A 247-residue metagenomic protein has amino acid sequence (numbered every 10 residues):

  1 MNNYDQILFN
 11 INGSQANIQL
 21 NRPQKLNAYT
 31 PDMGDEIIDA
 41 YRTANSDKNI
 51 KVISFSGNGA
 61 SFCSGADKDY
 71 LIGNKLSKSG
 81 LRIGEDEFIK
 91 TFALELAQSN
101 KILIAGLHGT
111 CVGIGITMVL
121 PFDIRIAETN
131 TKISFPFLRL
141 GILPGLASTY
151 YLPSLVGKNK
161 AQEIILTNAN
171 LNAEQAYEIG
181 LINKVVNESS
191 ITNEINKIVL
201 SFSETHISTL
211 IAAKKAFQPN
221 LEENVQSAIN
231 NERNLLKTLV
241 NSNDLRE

Functional and structural regions predicted by a protein language model:
M1-A16, N168-E174, V185, S189-N193 (+1 more regions): C-terminal alpha-helix plus adjacent terminal tail
M1-N58: Conserved CoA-thioester-binding segment of acyl-CoA-metabolizing enzymes
I18, R22, I37, F55 (+6 more regions): Terminal peptide-recognition signature
D32-E36, F88, E95, E194 (+2 more regions): Charged catalytic carboxylate motif
G57-E95, C111: Glycine- (often His-adjacent) and acidic-residue-rich active-site loop that binds/positions the CoA thioester
F88-F92, S148-Y151, K160, A212 (+2 more regions): Hydrophobic alpha-helical segments typical of transmembrane helices and their membrane-interface/capping positions
L94-I207, S242: Crotonase-fold acyl-CoA enzyme core
